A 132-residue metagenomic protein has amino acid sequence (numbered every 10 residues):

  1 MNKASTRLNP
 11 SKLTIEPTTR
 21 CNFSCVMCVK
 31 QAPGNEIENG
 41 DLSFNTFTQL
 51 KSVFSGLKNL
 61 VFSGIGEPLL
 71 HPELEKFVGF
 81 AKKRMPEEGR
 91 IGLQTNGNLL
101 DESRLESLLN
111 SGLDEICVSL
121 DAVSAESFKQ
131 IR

Functional and structural regions predicted by a protein language model:
M1-I116, E126, Q130: Conserved alpha-helical substructure of the radical SAM core
V118-L120: Conserved phosphate-donor/acceptor-positioning beta-strand/loop module used by diverse small-molecule
V123: Conserved sequence/active-site signature of Rossmann-fold short-chain dehydrogenase/reductase
